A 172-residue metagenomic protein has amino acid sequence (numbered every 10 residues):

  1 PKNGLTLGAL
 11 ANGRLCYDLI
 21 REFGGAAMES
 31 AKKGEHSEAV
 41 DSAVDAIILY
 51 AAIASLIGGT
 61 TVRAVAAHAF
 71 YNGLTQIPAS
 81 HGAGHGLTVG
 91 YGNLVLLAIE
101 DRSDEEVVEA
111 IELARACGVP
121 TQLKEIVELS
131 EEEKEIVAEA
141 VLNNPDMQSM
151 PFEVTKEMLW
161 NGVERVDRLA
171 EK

Functional and structural regions predicted by a protein language model:
K2-E112: Active-site segments that bind and position negatively charged phosphate/pyrophosphate groups
R102-K172: C-terminal charged capping/lid subdomain of soluble metabolic enzymes
